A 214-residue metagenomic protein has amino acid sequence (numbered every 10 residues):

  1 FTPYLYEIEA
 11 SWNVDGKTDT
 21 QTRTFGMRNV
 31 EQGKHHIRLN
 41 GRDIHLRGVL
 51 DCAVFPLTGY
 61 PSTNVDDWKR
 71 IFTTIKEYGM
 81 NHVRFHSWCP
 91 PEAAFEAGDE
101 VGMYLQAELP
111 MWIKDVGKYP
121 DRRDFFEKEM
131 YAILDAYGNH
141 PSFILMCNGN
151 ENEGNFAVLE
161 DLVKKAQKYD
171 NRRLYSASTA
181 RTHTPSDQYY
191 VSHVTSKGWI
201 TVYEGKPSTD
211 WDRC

Functional and structural regions predicted by a protein language model:
F1-H86, G102, I144-L145, K168 (+1 more regions): Secreted/periplasmic carbohydrate-active enzymes, especially glycoside hydrolases
H82-C214: Substrate-binding/catalytic cleft of secreted carbohydrate-active enzymes, primarily glycoside hydrolases
